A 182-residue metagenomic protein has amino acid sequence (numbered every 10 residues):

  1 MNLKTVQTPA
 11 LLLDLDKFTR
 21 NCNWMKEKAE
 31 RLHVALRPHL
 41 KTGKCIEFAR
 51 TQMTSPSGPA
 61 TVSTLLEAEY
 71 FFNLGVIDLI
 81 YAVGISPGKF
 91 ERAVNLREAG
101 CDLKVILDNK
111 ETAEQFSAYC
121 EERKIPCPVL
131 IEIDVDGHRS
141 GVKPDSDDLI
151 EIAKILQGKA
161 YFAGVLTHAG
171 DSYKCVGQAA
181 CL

Functional and structural regions predicted by a protein language model:
M1-N95: A charged N-terminal "starter" segment
N2-L15, I77-L79, N95-V105, H138 (+2 more regions): Glycine-rich tight-turn/loop motif centered on a GG-T
K26-R31, Q52-T54, F72-G75, A93-G100 (+2 more regions): Acidic (Asp/Glu)-rich catalytic clusters
A35-R37, P59, D78-I80, D102-K104 (+2 more regions): Structural preference for beta-strand elements that scaffold enzyme active sites
G43-C45, L65, G84-S86, D108-T112 (+2 more regions): Active-site beta-loop-alpha junctions enriched in small/polar residues
G84-A93, K110-Y119, R123-I125, L182: Active-site-adjacent beta->alpha loops and helix N-cap segments on the catalytic face of soluble alpha/beta enzymes
V105-E114, D145-E151: Glycine-rich anion/phosphate-binding loops
P128, V135-L182: Active-site loop/helix belt of alpha/beta enzymes
